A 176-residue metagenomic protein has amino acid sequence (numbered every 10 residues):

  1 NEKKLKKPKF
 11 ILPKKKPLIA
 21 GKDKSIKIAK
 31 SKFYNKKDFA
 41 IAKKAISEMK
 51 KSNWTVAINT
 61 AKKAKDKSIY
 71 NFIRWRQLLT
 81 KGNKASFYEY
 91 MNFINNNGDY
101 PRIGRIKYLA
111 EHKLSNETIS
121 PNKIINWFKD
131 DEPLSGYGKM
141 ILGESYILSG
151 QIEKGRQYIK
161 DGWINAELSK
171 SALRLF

Functional and structural regions predicted by a protein language model:
N1-I19: N-terminal propeptides/low-complexity segments immediately following signal peptides in secreted or periplasmic proteins
G21-F176: Alpha-helical solenoid repeat scaffolds
